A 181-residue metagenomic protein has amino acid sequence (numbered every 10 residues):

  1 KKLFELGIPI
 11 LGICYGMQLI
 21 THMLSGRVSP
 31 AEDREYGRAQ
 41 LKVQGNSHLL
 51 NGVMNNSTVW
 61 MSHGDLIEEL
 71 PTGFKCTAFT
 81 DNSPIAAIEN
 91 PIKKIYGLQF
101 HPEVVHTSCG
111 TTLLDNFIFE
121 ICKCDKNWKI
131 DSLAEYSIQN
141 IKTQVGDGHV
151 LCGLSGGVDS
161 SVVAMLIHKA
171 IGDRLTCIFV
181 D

Functional and structural regions predicted by a protein language model:
K2-P9, Q18-V180: RNA-binding accessory domains that recognize and position tRNA/RNA substrates
